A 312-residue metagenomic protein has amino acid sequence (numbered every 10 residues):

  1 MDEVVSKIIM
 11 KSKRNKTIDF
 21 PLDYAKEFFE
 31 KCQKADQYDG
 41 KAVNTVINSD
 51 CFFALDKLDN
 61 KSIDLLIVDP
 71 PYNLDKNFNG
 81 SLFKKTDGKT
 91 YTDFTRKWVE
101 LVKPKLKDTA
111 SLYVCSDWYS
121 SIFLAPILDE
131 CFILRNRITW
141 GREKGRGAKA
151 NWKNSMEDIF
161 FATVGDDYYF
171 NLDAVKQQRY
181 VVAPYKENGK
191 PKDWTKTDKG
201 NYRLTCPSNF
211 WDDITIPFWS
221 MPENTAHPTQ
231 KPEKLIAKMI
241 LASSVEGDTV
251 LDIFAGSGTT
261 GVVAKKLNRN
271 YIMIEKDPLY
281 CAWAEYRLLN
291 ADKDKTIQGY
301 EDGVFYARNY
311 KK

Functional and structural regions predicted by a protein language model:
M1-W283: Core catalytic lobe of class I
A282-K312: PRPP-dependent phosphoribosyltransferase catalytic core
